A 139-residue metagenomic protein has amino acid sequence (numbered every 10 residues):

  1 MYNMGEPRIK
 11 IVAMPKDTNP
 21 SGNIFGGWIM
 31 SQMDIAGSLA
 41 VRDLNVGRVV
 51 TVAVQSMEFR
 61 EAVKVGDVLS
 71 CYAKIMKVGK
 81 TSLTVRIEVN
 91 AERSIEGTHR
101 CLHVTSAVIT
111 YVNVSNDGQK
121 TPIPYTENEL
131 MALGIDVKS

Functional and structural regions predicted by a protein language model:
M1-F25, A132-L133: Catalytic strand-loop segment that frames the active site of acyl-thioester-processing enzymes
N3, I9, K64-V65, M76-S139: HotDog/MaoC-like acyl-thioester-processing domains
G27-V46, S115: Active-site helix/loop of acyl-thioester processing domains in fatty-acid/polyketide metabolism, spanning hotdog-fold
V54-S56, S106: Extracellular/lumenal ectodomain signal focusing on beta-strand-rich modules and carbohydrate-recognition contexts
